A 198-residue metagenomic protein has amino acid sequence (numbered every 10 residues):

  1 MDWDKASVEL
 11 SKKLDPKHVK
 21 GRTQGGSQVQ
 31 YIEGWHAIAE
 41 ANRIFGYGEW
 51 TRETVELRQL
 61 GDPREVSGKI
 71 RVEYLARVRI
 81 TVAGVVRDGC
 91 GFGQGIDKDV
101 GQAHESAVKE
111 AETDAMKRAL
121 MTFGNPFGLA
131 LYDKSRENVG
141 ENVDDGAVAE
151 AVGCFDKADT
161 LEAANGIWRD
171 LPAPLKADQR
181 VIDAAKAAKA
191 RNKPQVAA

Functional and structural regions predicted by a protein language model:
M1-D4, I32, A37-N142: Positively charged, aromatic-enriched nucleic acid-contacting surfaces
M1-I38: N-terminal, Lys/Arg- and Ser/Thr-rich interaction peptides
W3, N138-A198: Interfaces that engage single-stranded nucleic acids at replication/repair/recombination sites
A6-K13, E40, I44, C154 (+1 more regions): Residues that form generic nucleotide/phosphate-binding pockets
G21, Q30, G95-I96, A151: General secondary-structure edge motif
G25, V29, A103, V152: Conserved short-loop catalytic and cofactor-binding motifs
